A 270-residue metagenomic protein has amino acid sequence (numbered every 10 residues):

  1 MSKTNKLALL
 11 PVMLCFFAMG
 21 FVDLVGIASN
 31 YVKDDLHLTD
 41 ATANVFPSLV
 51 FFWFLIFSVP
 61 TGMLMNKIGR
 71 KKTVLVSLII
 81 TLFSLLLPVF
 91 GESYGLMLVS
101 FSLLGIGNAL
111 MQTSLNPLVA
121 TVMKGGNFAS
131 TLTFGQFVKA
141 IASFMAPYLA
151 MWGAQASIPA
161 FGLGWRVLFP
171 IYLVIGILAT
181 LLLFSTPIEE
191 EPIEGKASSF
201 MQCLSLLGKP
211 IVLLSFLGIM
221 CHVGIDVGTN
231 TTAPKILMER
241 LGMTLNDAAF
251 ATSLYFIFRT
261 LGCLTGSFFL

Functional and structural regions predicted by a protein language model:
M1-K3, E190-S215: Juxtamembrane intracellular "pre-TM" segments in multi-pass secondary transporters
L7-D40, N116, T229-P234: Extracytoplasmic
V25-G26, G208-C263: Extracytoplasmic gate region of multi-pass secondary transporters
V45-M63, S253-G266: Central cavity-lining transmembrane alpha-helices of secondary-active solute carriers, predominantly the Major
I56-G95: Conserved MFS/SLC helix-loop-helix module at the cytosolic interface between two early adjacent transmembrane helices
G95-F101, L214-S215: Short hydrophobic/alpha-helical segments at membrane-entry points of transmembrane helices in Major Facilitator
S100-F137: Cytoplasmic helix-loop-helix junction between adjacent transmembrane helices in 12-TM secondary transporters
G126, T131-P187: Helix-loop-helix hairpin linking two adjacent transmembrane segments in secondary transporters
